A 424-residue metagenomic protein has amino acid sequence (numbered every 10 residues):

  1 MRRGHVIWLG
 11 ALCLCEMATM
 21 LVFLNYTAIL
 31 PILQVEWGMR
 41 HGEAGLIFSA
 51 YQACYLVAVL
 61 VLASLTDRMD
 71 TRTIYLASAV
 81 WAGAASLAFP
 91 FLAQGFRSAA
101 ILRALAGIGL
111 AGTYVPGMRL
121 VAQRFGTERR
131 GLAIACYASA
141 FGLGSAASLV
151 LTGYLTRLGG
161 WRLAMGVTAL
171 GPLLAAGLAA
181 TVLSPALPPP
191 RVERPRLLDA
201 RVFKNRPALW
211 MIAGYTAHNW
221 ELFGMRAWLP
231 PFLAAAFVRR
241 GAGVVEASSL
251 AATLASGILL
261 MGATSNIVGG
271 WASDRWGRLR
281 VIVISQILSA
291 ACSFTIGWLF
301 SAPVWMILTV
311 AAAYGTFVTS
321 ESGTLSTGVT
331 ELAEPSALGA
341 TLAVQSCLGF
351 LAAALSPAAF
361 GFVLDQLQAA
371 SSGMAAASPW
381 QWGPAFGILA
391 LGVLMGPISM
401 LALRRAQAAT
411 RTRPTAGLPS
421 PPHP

Functional and structural regions predicted by a protein language model:
L24, Q52-L60, S145-A146, L259-I267 (+1 more regions): Residue-level signature of mid-helix packing/kink "hotspots" within the transmembrane helices of 12-pass Major
Y26-T27, A208-L259, A263, S356-P357: Extracytoplasmic gate region of multi-pass secondary transporters
V57-A93: Conserved MFS/SLC helix-loop-helix module at the cytosolic interface between two early adjacent transmembrane helices
V80-Q94, L288-S301: C-terminal ends and interior cores of transmembrane alpha-helices in multi-pass membrane transporters/permeases
L102-A140: Cytoplasmic helix-loop-helix junction between adjacent transmembrane helices in 12-TM secondary transporters
Y137-T181: Helix-loop-helix hairpin linking two adjacent transmembrane segments in secondary transporters
L163-A180, G383-L401: Symmetry-related core transmembrane helices of the 12-TM Major Facilitator Superfamily/SLC fold
L279-L325: C-terminal transmembrane helical hairpin of 12-TM major facilitator-type secondary transporters
